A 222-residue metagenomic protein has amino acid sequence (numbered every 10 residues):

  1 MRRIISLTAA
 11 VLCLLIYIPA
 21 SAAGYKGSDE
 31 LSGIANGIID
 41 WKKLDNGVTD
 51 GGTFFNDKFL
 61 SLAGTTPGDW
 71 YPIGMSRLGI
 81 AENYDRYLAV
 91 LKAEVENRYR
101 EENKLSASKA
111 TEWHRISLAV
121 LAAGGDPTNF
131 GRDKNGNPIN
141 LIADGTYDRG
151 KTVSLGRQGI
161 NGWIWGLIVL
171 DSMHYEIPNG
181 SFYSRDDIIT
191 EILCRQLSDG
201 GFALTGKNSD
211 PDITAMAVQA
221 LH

Functional and structural regions predicted by a protein language model:
R2-A10: Sec-dependent signal peptide recognition, specifically the positively charged N-region followed immediately by
R3-I4, L15-Y17: Generic short N-terminal amphipathic or hydrophobic helices
A9-L14, A22: Hydrophobic helical h-region of N-terminal Sec-dependent signal peptides in bacterial secretory/periplasmic proteins
Y17-E30: Sec-dependent signal peptide cleavage junction
D29, G52-E82, L105-N129, V153-R185 (+1 more regions): An alpha-helical repeat/solenoid feature that recognizes helix-turn-helix modules
E30-F55, N83-S106, R132-G156, S181-A203: Long, well-ordered core segments of solenoidal/helical folds
